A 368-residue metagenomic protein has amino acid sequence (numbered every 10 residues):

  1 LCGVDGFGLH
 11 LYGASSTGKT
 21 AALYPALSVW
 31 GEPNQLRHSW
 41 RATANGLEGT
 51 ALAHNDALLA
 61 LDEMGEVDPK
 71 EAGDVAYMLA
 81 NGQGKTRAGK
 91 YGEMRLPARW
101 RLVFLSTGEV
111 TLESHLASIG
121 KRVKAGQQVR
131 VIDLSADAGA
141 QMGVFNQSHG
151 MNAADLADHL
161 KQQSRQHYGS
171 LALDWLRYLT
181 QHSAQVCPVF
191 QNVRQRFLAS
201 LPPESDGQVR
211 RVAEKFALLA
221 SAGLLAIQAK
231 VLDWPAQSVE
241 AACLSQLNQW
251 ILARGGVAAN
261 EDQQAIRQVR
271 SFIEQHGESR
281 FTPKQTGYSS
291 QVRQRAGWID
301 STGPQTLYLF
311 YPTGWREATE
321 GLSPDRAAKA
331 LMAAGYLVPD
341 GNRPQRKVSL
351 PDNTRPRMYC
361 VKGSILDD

Functional and structural regions predicted by a protein language model:
L1-P33, F216: P-loop NTPase catalytic core of nucleic-acid-dependent motor ATPases
G8, N34-Q35, F104, Q128-D133: Conserved beta-strand scaffold positions in the cores of enzyme catalytic domains, especially in NTP/NDP-utilizing
G8-G13, L36-N45, Y288-Q291: Long, charged, glycine-rich C-terminal linkers/tails
L23-L58: Short glycine-rich substrate-engagement loop in P-loop NTPases that contacts/grips substrate
A51-H54, V67, D74-G89, G108-D368: Extended alpha-helical interface modules used as scaffolds for assembling large macromolecular complexes
N55-L58, R99-F104: Loop/turn-to-beta-strand initiation segments
